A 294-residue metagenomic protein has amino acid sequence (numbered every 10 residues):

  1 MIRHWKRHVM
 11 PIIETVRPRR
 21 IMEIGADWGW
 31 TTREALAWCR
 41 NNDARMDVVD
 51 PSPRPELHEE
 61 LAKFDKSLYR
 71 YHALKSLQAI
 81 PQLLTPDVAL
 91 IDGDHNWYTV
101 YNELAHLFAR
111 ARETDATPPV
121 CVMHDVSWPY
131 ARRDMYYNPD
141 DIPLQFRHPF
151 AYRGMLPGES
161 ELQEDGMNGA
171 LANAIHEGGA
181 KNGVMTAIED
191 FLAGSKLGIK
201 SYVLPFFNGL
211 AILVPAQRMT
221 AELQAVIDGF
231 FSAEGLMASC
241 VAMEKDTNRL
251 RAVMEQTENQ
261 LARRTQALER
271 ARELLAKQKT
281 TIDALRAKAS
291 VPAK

Functional and structural regions predicted by a protein language model:
I2-R270, A276, S290: S-adenosylmethionine/decaboxylated-SAM
D283, A287-K294: Eukaryotic intrinsically disordered, low-complexity regulatory regions enriched for S/T, P, E, and Q
